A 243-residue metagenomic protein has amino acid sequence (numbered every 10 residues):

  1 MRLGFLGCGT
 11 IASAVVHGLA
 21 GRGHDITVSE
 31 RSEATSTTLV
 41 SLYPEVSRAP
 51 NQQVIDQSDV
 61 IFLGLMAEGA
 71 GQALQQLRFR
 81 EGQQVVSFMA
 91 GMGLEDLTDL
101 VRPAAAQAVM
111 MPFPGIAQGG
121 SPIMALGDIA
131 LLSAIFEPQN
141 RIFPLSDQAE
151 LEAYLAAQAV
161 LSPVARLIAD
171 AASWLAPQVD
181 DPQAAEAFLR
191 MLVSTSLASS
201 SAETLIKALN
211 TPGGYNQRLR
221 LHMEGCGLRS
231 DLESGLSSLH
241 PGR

Functional and structural regions predicted by a protein language model:
M1-D56, S173-P177: NAD(P)+-binding Rossmann beta1-loop-alpha1 motif at the extreme N-terminus of oxidoreductases
M1-L3, V85, I123: Conserved hydrophobic helix-helix packing surfaces used for dimerization/oligomerization
H17, A105, Q183, A187-R243: NAD(P)-dependent Rossmann-like dehydrogenase/reductase catalytic/cofactor-binding core
G23, S58-D59, G82, A104 (+1 more regions): Short, well-ordered alpha-helix to beta-strand connector turns
E33-T38, L94-D96, A130: Short, charged/polar "capping" segments at the starts of alpha-helices and the immediately preceding loops
P50-V101: Rossmann-fold NAD(P) dinucleotide-binding segment
D96-A106, S121-S199, G242: Internal alpha-helical scaffold of NAD(P)-dependent oxidoreductase catalytic cores
